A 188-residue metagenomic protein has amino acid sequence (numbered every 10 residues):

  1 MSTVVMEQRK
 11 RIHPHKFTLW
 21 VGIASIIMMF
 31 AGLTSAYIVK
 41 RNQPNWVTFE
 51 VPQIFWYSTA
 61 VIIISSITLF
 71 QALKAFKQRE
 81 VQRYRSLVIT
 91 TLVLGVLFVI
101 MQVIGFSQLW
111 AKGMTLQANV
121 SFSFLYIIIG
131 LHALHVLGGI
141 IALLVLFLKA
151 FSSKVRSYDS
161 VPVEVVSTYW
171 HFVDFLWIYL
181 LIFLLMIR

Functional and structural regions predicted by a protein language model:
M1-R188: ...captures the hydrophobic TM-helix bundle architecture rather than a specific catalytic motif, and can also fire on
